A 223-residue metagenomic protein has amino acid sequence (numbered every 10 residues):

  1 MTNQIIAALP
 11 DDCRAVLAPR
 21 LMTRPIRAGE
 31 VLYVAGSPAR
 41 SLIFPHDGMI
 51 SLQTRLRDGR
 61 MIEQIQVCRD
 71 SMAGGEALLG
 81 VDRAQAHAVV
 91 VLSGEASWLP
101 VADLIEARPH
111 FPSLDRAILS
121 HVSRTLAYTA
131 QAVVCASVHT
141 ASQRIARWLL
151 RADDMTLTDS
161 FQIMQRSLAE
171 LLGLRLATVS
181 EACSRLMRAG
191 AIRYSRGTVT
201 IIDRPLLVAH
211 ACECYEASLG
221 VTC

Functional and structural regions predicted by a protein language model:
M1-R27, M72-A73, A77-L79: Cyclic nucleotide-binding regulatory module and flanking cytosolic helices
I5, E30-L92: Cyclic nucleotide-binding regulatory domains
L9, P45, V67-C68, V91 (+3 more regions): A conserved hydrophobic position in a structured secondary element of the catalytic/binding core that shapes
M22-I26, L32-A35, A152: Small beta-barrel nucleic-acid-binding modules, principally OB-folds
I65-S123, A127, Q131: Cyclic-nucleotide recognition modules
V91-S93, R108-L176: Polybasic "coupling" helices that flank or enter modular domains
L150-C223: Phosphate-/nucleic-acid-contacting segments
